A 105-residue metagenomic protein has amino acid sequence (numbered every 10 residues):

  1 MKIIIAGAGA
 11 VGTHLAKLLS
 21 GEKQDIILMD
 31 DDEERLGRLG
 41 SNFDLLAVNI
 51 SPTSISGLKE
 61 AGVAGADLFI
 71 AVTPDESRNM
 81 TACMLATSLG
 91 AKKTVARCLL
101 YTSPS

Functional and structural regions predicted by a protein language model:
A8-G9: Glycine-rich Rossmann-fold phosphate-binding loop(s) that bind the pyrophosphate of adenine dinucleotide cofactors
G12: N-terminal Rossmann-fold NAD(P) dinucleotide-binding loop
L19: Aromatic pocket-lining residues of Rossmann-like dinucleotide-binding sites
D30-D31: Conserved acidic E/D residue at the C-terminus of a beta-strand in Rossmann-like folds
L36: Short alpha-helix immediately C-terminal to the canonical SAM-binding loop
P52-I55: Conserved SAM/SAH-binding loop
Y101-S105: Conserved small/polar residues in nucleotide/adenosyl-binding loops
